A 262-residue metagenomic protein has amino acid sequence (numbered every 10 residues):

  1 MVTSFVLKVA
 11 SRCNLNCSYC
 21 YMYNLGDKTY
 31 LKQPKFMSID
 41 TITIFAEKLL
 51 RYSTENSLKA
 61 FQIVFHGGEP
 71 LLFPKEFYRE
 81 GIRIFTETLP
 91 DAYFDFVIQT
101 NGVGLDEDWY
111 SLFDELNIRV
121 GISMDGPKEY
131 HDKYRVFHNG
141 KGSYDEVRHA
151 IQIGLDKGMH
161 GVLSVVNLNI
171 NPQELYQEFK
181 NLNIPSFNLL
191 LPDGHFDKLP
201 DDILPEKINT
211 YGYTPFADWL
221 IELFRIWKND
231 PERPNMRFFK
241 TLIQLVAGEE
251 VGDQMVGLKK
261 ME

Functional and structural regions predicted by a protein language model:
M1-S111, L116: Conserved alpha-helical substructure of the radical SAM core
V9-C13, G67-E69, T100-G104, G126 (+3 more regions): Short, flexible loop/turn elements at secondary-structure junctions
S11, Y21-N24, M124-K128, L191-H195: Short, small-residue-rich loop/turn micro-motifs
L15-Y19, K28-T29, K128-D132, F196-D201: Short acidic/His/Gly/Ser-rich catalytic and metal-binding motifs that mark active-site loops of diverse hydrolases
C20-N24, S57-F61, D125-P127, A150-G154 (+1 more regions): Short amphipathic alpha-helical segments, especially helix-boundary/capping motifs
L31-M37, T100-L105, M124, L168-I170 (+2 more regions): Short, exposed beta-strand "edge-strand" segments with a Pro/Gly-rich flavor and a Y/T-containing core
L72-N188: Conserved AdoMet/S-adenosylmethionine-binding subsite of the radical SAM
K133-D145, Q152, D156-E262: Radical SAM enzyme [4Fe-4S]-AdoMet core and its adjacent flexible, acidic and glycine-rich loops/tails across
